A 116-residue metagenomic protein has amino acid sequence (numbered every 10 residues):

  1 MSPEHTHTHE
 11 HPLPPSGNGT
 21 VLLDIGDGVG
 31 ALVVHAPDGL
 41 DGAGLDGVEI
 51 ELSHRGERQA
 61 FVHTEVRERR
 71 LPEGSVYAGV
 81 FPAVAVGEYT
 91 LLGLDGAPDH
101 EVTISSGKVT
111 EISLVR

Functional and structural regions predicted by a protein language model:
M1-E65, D95-R116: Primarily secretory-pathway and cell-envelope proteins
P12-P15, R70-E73, L91-L92: Short, solvent-exposed secondary-structure boundary motifs
D24-G26, L71-E73, F81-A83, I104: A generic structural micro-feature
G42, P72, G87-T90, K108-T110: A generic structural micro-environment signature that highlights single residues at secondary-structure boundaries
R58-A78: Short, acidic Ser/Thr/Gly-rich low-complexity loop/linker segments typical of extracellular and cell-surface proteins
V76-L94: A short tyrosine-centered beta-strand micro-motif
